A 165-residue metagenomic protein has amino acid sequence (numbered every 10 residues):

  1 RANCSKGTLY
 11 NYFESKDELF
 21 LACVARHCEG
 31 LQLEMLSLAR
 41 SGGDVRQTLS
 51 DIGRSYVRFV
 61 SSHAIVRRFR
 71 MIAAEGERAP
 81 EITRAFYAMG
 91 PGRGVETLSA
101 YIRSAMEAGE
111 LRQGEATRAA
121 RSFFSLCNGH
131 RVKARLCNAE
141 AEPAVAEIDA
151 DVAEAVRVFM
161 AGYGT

Functional and structural regions predicted by a protein language model:
R1-E18, A22: Helix-turn-helix
S15-F20, G30, I82, F86: Short amphipathic alpha-helical segment with a characteristic S/N-K-E followed by hydrophobic residues
C23-I52, L98, S104: Amphipathic alpha-helical linker/stalk segments
A25, R46-R78, F124-V132, A161 (+1 more regions): Helical hydrophobic small-molecule/effector-binding pocket
S41-V45, S61, R112, A144 (+1 more regions): Residue-level signature of the cytosolic catalytic core of signaling kinases
Q47, F59-S62, V66-R67, M71 (+3 more regions): Amphipathic alpha-helical packing segments from all-alpha helical-bundle domains
D51, S55, E96, A100-A108 (+1 more regions): C-terminal peripheral helix-coil segments that are non-catalytic and often amphipathic
R112, A116-A120: Membrane-interface starts of transmembrane alpha-helices
